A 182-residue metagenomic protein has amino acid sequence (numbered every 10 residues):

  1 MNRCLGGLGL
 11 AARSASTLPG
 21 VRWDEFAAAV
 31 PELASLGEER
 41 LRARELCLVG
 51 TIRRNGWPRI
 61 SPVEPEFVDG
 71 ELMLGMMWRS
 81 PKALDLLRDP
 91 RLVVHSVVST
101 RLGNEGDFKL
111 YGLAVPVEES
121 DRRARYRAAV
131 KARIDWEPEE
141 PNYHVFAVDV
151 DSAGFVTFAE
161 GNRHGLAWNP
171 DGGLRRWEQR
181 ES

Functional and structural regions predicted by a protein language model:
M1-E32, G103-S182: Charged, gly/pro-rich active-site loop segments
W23-R53: Short, conserved active-site entrance elements at the starts or edges of catalytic domains
A34, R79-S80: Structural motif corresponding to alpha-helix initiation and N-cap regions
E38-E39, E64, L84, T100 (+1 more regions): Short secondary-structure boundary/capping segments
R44-L46, D89-R91, N142-V145, D151: Short, surface-exposed beta-edge/turn micro-motifs
R44-W78, L84-L86, L92-V98, D107-K109: Short beta-strand segments
W78-R79, D151: A generic "binding-loop/recognition-motif" signal
